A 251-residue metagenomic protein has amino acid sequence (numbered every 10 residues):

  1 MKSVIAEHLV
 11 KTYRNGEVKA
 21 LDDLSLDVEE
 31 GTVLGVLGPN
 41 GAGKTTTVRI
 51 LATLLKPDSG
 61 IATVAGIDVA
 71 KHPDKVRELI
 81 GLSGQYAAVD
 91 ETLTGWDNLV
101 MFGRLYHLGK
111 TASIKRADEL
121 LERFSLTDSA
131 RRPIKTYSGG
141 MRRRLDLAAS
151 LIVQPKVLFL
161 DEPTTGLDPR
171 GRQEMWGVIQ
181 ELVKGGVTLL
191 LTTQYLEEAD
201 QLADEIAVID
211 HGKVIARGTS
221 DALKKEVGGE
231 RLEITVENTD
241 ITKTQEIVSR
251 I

Functional and structural regions predicted by a protein language model:
K2-A6, K11-D210, V214-A216: ABC transporter nucleotide-binding domains
A112, R231-I251: Short, charged/small-residue-rich alpha-helical element at the C-terminal edge of ABC transporter nucleotide-binding
I206, D210, V227, V236-D240: Generic secondary-structure microfeatures
I215-S220, R250-I251: Short amphipathic beta-strand starts and helix->beta connectors
D221-E226: Short acidic-hydrophobic catalytic motif
